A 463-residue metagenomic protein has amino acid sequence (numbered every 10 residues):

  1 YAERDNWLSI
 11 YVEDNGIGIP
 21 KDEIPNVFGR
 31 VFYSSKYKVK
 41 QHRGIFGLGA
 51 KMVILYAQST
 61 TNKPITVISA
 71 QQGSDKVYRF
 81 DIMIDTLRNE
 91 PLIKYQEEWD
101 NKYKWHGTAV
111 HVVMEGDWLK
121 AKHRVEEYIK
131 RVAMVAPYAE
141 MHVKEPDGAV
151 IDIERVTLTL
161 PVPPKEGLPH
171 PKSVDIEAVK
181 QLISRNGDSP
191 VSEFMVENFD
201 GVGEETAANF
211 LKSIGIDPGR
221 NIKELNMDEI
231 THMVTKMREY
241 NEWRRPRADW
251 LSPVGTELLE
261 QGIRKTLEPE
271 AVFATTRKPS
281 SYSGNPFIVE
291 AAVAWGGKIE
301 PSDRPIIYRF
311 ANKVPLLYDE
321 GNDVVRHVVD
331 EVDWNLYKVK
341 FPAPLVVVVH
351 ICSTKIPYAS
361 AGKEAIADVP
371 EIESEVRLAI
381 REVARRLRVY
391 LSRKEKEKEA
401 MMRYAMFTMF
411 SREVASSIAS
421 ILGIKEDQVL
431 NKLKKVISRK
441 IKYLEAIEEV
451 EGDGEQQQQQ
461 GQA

Functional and structural regions predicted by a protein language model:
A2-I10: Short beta-strand-loop-beta element adjacent to the nucleotide/active-site pocket used for signaling
L8-S9, K21-E23, S34-Q181, R220-M233 (+1 more regions): GHKL-type ATPase core
D14: Acidic ATP/Mg2+-coordinating residue in the GHKL
I17-G18: Glycine-rich G1-box
P25-V27: ATPase catalytic-site recognition across NTP-hydrolyzing enzymes
I151-E177, T206-N209, I216-R220, E300-E395: GHKL/Bergerat-fold ATPase module
A178, S184-G187, N198-V202, M233-E239 (+5 more regions): Charge-rich (often acidic), low-complexity intrinsically disordered regions concentrated in mid-to-C-terminal segments
S192-S213: Helix-hairpin-helix
